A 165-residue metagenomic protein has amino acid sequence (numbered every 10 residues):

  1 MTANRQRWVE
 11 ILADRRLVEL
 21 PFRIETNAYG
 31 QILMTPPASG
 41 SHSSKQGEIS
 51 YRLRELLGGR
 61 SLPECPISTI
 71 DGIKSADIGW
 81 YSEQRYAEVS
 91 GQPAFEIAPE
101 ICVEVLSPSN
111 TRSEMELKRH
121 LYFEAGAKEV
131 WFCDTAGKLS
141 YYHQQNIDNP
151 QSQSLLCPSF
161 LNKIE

Functional and structural regions predicted by a protein language model:
M1-E165: Gly/Pro/Ser/Thr-rich low-complexity, intrinsically disordered segments predominantly at protein N-termini
